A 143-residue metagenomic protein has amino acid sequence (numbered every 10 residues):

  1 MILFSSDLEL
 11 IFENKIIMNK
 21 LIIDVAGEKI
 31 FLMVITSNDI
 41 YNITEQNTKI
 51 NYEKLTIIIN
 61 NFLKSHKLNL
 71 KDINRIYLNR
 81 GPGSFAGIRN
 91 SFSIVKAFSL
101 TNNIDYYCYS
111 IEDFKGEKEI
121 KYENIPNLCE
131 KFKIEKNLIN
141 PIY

Functional and structural regions predicted by a protein language model:
I2-I57, L68-K71, Y106-Y143: Oxyanion-binding and handling regions
M18, K54, F62, L78 (+1 more regions): Residue-level detector of functional hotspots within protein domains
F62-Y77, S84: N-terminal glycine/serine-rich phosphate-binding loop of ATP-dependent small-molecule kinases, especially carbohydrate
R75, N79-R80, F85-Y106: DPxDG-like acidic metal-binding loop motif
